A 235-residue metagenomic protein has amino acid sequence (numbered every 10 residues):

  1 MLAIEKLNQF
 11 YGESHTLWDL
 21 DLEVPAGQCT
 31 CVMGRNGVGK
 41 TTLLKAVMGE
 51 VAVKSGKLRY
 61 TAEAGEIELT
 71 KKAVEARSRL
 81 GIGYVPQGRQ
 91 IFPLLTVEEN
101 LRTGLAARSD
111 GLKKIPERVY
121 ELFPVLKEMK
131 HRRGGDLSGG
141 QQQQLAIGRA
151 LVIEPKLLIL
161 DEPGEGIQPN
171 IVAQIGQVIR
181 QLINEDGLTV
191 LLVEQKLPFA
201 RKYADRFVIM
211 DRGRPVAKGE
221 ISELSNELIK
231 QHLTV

Functional and structural regions predicted by a protein language model:
M33-R35: The feature captures the beta-strand-to-loop junction immediately N-terminal to the Walker
M48: Helix-to-loop junction immediately C-terminal to a conserved catalytic motif
K57-R79, I221: ABC ATPase NBD Q-loop/coupling interface
R133-L137, Q141: Conserved ABC ATPase signature
A150-L151: ABC ATPase C-loop
E154: Conserved catalytic motifs of ABC-family nucleotide-binding domains
A173-G187: Helical segment within the ABC ATPase nucleotide-binding domain
